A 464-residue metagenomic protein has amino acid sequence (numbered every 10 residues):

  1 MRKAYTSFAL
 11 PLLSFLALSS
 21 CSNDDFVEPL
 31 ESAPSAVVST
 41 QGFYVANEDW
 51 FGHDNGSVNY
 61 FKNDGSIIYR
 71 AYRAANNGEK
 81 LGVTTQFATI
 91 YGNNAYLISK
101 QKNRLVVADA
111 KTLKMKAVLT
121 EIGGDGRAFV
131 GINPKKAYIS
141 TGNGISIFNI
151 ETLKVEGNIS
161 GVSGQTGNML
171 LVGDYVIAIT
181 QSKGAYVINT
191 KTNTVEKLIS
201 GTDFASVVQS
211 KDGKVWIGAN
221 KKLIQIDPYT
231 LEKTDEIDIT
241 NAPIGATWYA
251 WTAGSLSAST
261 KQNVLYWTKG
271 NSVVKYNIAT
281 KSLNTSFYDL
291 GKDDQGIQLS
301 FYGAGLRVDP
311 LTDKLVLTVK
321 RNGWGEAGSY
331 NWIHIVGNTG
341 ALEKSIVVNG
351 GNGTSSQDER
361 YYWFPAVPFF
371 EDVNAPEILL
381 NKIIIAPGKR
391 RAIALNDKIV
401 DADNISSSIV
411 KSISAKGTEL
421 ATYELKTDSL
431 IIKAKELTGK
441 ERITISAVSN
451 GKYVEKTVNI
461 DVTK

Functional and structural regions predicted by a protein language model:
M1-F43, A375-I378, N450-K464: Bacterial Sec-dependent N-terminal signal peptides
V45-H53, L97-Q101, Y138-N143, A178-S182 (+5 more regions): Conserved beta-strand positions in repeat-built beta-propeller and related beta-rich domains
N63-D64, D109-L113, N149-L153, N189-N193 (+3 more regions): Short loop/turn segments that connect beta-strands within beta-propeller blades
I67-K80, K114-T120, K154-S160, N193-I199 (+3 more regions): A short beta-strand motif characteristic of beta-propeller blades
G82-F87, G124-P134, S163-G173, T202-K211 (+3 more regions): Repeated scaffold domains used in trafficking and secretory/extracellular systems, primarily beta-propellers
K320-N322, S429-T444: Extracellular/luminal low-complexity segments enriched in Ser/Thr/Pro
E371-A402, V448-K464: Extracellular interdomain linkers/hinges and stalk-like, low-complexity segments in secreted or single-pass
V410-D428: Low-complexity "stalk/linker" and mucin-like segments enriched in Ser/Thr/Pro/Ala/Gly
